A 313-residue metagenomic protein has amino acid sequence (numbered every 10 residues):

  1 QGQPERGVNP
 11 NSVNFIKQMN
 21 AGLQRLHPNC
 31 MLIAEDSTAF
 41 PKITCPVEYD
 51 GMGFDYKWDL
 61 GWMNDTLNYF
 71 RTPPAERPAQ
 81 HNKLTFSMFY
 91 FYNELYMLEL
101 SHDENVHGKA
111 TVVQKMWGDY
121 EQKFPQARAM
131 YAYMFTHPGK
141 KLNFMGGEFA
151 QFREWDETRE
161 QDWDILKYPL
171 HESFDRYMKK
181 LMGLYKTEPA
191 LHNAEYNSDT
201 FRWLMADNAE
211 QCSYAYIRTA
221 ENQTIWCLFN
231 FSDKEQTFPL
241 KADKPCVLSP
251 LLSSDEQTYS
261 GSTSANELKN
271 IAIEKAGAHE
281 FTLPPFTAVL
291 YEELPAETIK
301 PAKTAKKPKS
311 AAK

Functional and structural regions predicted by a protein language model:
G2-E157, K186, H192, Y196 (+1 more regions): Conserved alpha/beta catalytic core and glycan-binding cleft of carbohydrate-active enzymes
Q122-F124, H137-N143, G147-K313: Carbohydrate-interacting/catalytic domains
